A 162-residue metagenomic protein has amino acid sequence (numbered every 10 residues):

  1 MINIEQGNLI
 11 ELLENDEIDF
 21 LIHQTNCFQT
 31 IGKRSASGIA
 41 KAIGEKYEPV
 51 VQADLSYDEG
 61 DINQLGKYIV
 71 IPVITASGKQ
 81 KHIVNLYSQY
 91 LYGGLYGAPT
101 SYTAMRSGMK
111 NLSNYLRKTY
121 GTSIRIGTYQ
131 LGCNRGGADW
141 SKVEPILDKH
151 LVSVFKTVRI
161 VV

Functional and structural regions predicted by a protein language model:
M1-V162: Macrodomain-like recognition of ADP-ribose-binding/processing modules
